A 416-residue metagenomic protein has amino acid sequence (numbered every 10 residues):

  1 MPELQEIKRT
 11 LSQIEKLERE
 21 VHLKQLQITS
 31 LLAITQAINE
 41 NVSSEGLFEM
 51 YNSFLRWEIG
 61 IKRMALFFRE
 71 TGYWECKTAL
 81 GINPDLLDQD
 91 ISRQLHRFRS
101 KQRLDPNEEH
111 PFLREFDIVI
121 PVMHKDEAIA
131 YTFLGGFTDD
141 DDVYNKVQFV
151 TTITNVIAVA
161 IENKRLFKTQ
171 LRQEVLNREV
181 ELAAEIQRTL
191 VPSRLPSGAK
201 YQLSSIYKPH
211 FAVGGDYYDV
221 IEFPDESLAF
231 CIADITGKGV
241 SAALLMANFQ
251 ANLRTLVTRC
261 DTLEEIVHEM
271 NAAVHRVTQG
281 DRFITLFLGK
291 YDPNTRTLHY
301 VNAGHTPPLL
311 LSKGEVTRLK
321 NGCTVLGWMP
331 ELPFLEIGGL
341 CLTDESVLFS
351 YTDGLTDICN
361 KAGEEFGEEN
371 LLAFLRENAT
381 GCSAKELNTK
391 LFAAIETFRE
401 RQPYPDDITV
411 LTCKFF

Functional and structural regions predicted by a protein language model:
M1-E40: Signal-transmission linkers at sensory-effector interfaces
M1-L4, F112, I129-I153, K238 (+2 more regions): Regulatory loop-to-helix N-cap segments in sensory/regulatory domains that couple ligand/signal detection
E6, D141-E162, N248, T343-D344 (+1 more regions): Amphipathic alpha-helical "output/dimerization" segments
S30-I38, S43-I59, L66, I186 (+4 more regions): Amphipathic alpha-helical coiled-coil segments that mediate homodimerization and allosteric signal transmission
N52-R56, R63-S92, D225: GAF sensory/regulatory domain recognition with acknowledged cross-activation on helical regulatory dimers
E108, R114-H124, A130: A short, aliphatic-rich beta-strand micro-motif
R172-F349, Q402-F416: … and, occasionally, acidic/histidine-rich disordered N-termini of signaling adaptors
S241-R259, L342, S346-Q402: Active-site-proximal, acidic helix/loop segment immediately C-terminal to a metal-coordinating Asp/Glu
